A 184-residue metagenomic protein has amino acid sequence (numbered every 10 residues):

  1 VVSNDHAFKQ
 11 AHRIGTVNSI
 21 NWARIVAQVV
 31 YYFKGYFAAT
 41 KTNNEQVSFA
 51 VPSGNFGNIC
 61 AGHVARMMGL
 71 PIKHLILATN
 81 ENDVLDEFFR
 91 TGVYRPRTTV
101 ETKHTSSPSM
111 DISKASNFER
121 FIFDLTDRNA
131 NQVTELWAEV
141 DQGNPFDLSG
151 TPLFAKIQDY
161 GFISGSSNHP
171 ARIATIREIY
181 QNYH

Functional and structural regions predicted by a protein language model:
V1-H184: PLP-dependent amino-acid enzyme catalytic core
